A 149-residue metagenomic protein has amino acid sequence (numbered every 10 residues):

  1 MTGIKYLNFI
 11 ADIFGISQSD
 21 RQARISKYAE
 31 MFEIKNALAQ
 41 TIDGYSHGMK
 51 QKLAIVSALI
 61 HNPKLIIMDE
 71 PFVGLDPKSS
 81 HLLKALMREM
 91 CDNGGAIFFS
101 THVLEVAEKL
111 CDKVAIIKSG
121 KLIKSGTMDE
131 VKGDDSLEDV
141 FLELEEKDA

Functional and structural regions predicted by a protein language model:
N8, D12, S19-A37: Conserved ABC ATPase "signature" region
N62: Conserved catalytic motifs of ABC-family nucleotide-binding domains
I66-D69: Catalytic Walker B motif of ABC-type/P-loop ATPase nucleotide-binding domains
S80-N93: Helical segment within the ABC ATPase nucleotide-binding domain
A107-K109: A short, surface-exposed alpha-helical micro-motif characterized by mixed small hydrophobic and charged/polar residues
S125-G126: ABC ATPase "signature
